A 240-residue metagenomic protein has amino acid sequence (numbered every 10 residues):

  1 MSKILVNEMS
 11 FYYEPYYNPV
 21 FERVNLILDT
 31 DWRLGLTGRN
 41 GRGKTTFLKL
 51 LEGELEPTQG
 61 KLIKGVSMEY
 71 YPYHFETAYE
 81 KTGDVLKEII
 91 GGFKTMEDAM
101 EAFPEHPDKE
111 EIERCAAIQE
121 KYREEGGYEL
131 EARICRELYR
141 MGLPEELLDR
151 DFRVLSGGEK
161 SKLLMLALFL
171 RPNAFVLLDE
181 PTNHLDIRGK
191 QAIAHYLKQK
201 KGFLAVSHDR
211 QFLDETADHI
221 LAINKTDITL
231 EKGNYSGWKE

Functional and structural regions predicted by a protein language model:
M1-E240: ABC ATP-binding cassette signature C-motif
